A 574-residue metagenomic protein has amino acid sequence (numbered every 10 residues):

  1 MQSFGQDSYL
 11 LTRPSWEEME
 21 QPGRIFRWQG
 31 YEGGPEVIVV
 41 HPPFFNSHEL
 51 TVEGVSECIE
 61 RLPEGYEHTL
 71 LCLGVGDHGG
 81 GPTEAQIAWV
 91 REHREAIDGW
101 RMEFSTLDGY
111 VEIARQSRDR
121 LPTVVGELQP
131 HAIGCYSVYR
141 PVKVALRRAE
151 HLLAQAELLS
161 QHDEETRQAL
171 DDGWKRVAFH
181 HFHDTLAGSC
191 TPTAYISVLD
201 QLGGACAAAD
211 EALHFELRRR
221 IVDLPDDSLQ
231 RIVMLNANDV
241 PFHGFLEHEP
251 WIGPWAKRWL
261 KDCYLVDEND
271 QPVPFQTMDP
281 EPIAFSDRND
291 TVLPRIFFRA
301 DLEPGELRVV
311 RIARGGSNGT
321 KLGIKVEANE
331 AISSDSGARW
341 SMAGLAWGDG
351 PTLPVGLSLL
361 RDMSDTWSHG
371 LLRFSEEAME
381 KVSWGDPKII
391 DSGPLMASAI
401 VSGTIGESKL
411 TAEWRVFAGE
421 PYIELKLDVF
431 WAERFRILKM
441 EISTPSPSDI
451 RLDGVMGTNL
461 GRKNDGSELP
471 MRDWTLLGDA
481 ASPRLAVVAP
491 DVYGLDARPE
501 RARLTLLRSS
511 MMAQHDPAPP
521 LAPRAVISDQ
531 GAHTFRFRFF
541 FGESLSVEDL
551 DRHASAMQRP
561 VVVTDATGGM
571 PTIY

Functional and structural regions predicted by a protein language model:
S3, L10, W16, P22-I25 (+9 more regions): C-terminal (or distal) subdomains of carbohydrate-active enzymes
F4-S8, G33-E36, G65-L70, I97-R101: Loop/turn elements at helix/coil->beta-strand transitions in domains of secreted/extracellular proteins
S8-L11, R27, V37-V40, L71-C72 (+2 more regions): Structural recognition of the beta-strand scaffold that forms the well-ordered cores of secreted hydrolase catalytic
G23-W28, L202: Short low-complexity, flexible loop/linker segments enriched in glycine and/or proline with clustered acidic
R27-E32, E60-E64: Acidic (Asp/Glu)-rich catalytic clusters
E67-G76, S137-V138, E157, E500 (+2 more regions): Flexible glycine/proline-enriched surface loops and loop-helix/loop-strand junctions
D77-G81: Short acidic, S/G/P-rich loop/turn micro-motifs used as interaction or catalytic elements
I113-S228: Metal- or metallocofactor-binding catalytic centers and their adjacent structured scaffolds across diverse enzyme
